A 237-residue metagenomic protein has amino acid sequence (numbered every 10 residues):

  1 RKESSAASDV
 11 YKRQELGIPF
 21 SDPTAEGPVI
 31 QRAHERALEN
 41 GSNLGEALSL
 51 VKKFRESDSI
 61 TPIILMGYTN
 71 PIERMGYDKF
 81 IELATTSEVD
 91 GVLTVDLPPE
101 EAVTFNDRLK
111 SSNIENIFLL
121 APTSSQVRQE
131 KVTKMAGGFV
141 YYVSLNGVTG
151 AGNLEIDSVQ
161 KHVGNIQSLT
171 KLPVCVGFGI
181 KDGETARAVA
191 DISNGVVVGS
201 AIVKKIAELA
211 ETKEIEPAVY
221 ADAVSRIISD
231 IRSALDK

Functional and structural regions predicted by a protein language model:
R1, M66-R74, D96-P99, L120-S124 (+1 more regions): Glycine-rich beta-to-alpha transition loops that act as phosphate-gripper elements at the mouths of alpha/beta enzyme
R1-A7, Y11: Single conserved hydrophobic/aromatic residue that forms the stacking wall/gate of nucleotide- or nucleobase-binding
R13-D22, G91-L93, S144-G150, I192-T212: Glycine-rich phosphate-binding active-site loops on the catalytic face of alpha/beta enzymes
Q14-L16, I63-G67, V92-T94, N116-L120 (+3 more regions): Hydrophobic faces of well-ordered beta-strands that scaffold small-molecule active sites in alpha/beta enzyme cores
I18-F20, V29-T94: Active-site beta->alpha loop and helix N-cap motifs at the rims of alpha/beta catalytic domains
D22-I30, S42-S49, E73-Y77, T94-K110 (+4 more regions): Active-site-adjacent beta->alpha loops and helix N-cap segments on the catalytic face of soluble alpha/beta enzymes
A47, G164-T170, K181-D191, G195-K237: Alpha/beta catalytic cores of nucleotide-metabolism and tRNA/nucleoside-modifying enzymes
L119, Q129-G164, S168, K205-E211: Glycine/Thr-rich beta-alpha phosphate-binding loop at enzyme active sites
